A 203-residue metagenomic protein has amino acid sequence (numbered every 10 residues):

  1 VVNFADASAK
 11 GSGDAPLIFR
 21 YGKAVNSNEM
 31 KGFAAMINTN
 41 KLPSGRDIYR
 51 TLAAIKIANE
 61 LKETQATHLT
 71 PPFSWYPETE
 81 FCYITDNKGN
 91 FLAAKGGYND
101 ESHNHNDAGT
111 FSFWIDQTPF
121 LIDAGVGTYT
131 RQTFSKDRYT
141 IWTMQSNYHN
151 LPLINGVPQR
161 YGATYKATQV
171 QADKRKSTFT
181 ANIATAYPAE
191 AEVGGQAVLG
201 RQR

Functional and structural regions predicted by a protein language model:
V1-F120, A172-K174: Carbohydrate-active enzyme catalytic cores, enriched for enzymes that act on polyanionic acidic polysaccharides
A5, T85, N155, N182-A184: A structural detector for beta-sheet-dominated domains
T67-T70, G162-V170, L199-Q202: Short small/polar-residue motifs
E80, G109, Y148, S177 (+1 more regions): Residue-level marker for the onset of beta-strands and adjacent loop->beta junctions in well-ordered domains
F91-D173: Catalytic core of carbohydrate-active enzymes
F179-R203: Acidic, contiguous internal or C-terminal segments within carbohydrate-active enzymes that form a structured patch used
